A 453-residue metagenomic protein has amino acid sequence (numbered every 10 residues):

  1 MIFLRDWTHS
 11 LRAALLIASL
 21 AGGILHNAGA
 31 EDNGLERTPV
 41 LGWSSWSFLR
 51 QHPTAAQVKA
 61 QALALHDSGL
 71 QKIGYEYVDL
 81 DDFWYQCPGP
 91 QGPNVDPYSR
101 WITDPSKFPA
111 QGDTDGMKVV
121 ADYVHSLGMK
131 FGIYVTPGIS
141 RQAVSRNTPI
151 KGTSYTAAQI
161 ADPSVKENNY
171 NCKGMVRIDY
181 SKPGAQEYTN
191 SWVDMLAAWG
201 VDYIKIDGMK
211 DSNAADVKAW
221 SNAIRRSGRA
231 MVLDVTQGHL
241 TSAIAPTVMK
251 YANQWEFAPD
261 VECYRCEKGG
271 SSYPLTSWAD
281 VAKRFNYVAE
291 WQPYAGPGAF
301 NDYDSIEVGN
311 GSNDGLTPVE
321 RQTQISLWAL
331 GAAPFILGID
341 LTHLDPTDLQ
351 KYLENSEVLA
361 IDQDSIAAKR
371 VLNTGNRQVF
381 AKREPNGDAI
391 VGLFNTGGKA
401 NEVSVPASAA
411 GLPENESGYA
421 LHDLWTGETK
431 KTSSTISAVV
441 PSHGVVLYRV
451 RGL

Functional and structural regions predicted by a protein language model:
R12-G23: Bacterial N-terminal signal peptides
A28-K59, A64, M231, L240: N-terminal module-boundary/linker segments of secreted carbohydrate-active enzymes
P39-S45, G74-D81, K130-V135, A197 (+7 more regions): Structural recognition of the beta-strand scaffold that forms the well-ordered cores of secreted hydrolase catalytic
L65-Y203: Aromatic-lined carbohydrate-binding/catalytic grooves of carbohydrate-active enzymes
M129-V144, D211, R225-S242: Aromatic-lined carbohydrate-recognition surfaces of secreted/lumenal glycan-active proteins
I160-N168, Y180-S181, A230-I339: Glycan-recognition surfaces
Q322, W328-G338, N373-L412: Carbohydrate-binding surface patches
T432-L453: C-terminal beta-strand-rich structural cap/linker in extracellular carbohydrate-active enzymes
